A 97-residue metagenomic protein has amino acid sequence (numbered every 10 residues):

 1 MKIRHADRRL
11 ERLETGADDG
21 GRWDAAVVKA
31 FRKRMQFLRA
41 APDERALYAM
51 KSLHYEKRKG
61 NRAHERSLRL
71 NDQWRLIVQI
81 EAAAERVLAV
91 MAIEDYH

Functional and structural regions predicted by a protein language model:
M1-Q36: Arg/Lys-rich, positively charged N-terminal/basic patches that mediate binding to nucleic acids
T15, D43, A83: Residue-level marker of positions within ordered structural domains that often coincide with functionally constrained
A25-V27, R32, K59-R62, L68: Helix-centric, low-specificity signal for extended rod-like, repetitive segments
K33, M50-L53, E85: Sequence-level motif detector for i,i+2 pairs with an aromatic at +2
P42-R66: A short, surface-exposed loop/turn module that caps and links secondary-structure elements
K59, R66-H97: Enriched for short, Lys/Arg-rich terminal
